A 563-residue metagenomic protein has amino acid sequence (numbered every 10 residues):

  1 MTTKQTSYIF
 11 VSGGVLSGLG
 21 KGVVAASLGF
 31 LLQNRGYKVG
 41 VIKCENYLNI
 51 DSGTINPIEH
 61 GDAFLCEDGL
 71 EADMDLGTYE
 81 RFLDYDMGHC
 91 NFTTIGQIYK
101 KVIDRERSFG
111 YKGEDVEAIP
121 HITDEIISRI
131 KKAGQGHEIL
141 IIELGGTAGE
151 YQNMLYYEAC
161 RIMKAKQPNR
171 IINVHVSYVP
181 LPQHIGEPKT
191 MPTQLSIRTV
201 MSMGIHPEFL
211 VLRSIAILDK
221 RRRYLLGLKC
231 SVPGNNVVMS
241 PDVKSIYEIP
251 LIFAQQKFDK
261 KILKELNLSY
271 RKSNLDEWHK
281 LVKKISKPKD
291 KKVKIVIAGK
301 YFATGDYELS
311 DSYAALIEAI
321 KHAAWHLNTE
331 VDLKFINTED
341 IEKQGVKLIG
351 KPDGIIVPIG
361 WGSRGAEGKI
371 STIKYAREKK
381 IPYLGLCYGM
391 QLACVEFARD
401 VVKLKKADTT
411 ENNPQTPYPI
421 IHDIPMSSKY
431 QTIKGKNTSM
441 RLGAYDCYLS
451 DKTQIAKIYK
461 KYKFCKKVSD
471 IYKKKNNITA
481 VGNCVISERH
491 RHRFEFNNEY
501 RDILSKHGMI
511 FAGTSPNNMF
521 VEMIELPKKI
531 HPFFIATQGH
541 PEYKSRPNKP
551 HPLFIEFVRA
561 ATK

Functional and structural regions predicted by a protein language model:
M1-T329, E339-G354, G362, K369-Y375 (+1 more regions): Flexible phosphate-sensing "switch/lid" loops adjacent to ATP/NTP-binding sites across phosphate-transfer
G40-I42, K334, L384, T537: Rossmann-like NAD(H)/NADP(H) cofactor-binding core
L48-I50, Q391-C394, N413-T416: Short gly/pro/ser/thr-enriched loop/turn and capping motifs at secondary-structure boundaries
Y79, I122, I215-N236, P241-H322 (+4 more regions): Amide-donor transfer/coupling interface in amidating biosynthetic enzymes
P182-K189, Q391-D400: Glycine-rich, charge-decorated loop segments at or immediately adjacent to ligand/cofactor-binding or catalytic sites
P358: Cofactor-cradling patches in redox/metallo enzymes
R377-A393: Repeat-solenoid scaffold signature
